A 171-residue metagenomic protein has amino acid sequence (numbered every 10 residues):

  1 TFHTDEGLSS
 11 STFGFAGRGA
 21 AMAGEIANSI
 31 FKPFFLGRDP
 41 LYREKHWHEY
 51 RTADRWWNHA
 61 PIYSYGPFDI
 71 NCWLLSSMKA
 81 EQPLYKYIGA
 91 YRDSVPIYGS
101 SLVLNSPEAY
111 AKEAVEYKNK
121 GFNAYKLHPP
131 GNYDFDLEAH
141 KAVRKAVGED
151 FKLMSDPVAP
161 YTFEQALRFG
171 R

Functional and structural regions predicted by a protein language model:
T1-G7, A146, R171: Short intrinsically disordered, low-complexity coil segments enriched in acidic
H3-K79: Metal- or metallocofactor-binding catalytic centers and their adjacent structured scaffolds across diverse enzyme
G14, E25, I30, F34 (+4 more regions): Residue-level preference for alpha-helix termini and adjacent loops
G19, D39-Y42, P83, S106 (+2 more regions): Helix N-cap and loop-to-helix transition residues
N28, K32, D69, W73-L74 (+3 more regions): Predominant activation on well-ordered alpha-helical scaffold segments within soluble catalytic domains
D69-L104: Glycine-rich, aromatic-flanked loop segments that form ligand/cofactor-binding clefts across common enzyme folds
A90-R171: Metal-dependent enolase-superfamily TIM-barrel catalytic cores that perform enediolate-based chemistry
